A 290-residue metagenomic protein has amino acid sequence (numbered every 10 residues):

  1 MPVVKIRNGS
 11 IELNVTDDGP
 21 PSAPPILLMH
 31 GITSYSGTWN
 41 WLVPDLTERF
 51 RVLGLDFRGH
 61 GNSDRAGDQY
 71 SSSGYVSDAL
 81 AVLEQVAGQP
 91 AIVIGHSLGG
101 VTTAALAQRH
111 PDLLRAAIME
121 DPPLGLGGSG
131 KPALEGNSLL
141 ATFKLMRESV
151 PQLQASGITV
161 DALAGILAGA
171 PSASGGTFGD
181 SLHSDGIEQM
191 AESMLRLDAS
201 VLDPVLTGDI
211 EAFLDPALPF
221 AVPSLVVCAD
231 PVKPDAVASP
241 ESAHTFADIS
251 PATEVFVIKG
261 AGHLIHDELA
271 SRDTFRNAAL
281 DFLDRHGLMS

Functional and structural regions predicted by a protein language model:
M1-E12: N-terminal cap/lid segment of alpha/beta-hydrolase-fold proteins
G9, T16, F57-L98, R109 (+2 more regions): Active-site loop/oxyanion-hole signature of alpha/beta-hydrolase fold enzymes
N14-R65: Conserved HGGG/HGGXW glycine-rich cap/lid loop of the alpha/beta-hydrolase fold
G100-P111, A117: Short glycine-enriched nucleophile-adjacent loop and the immediately C-terminal alpha-helix near the catalytic center
Q108, A117-S156: Flexible "cap/lid" loop of the alpha/beta hydrolase fold
S129-L134, P151-L218: Conserved alpha/beta-hydrolase catalytic His-Asp/Glu region
A221-A261: Conserved loop-alpha-helix segment in the C-terminal half of the alpha/beta-hydrolase fold that carries the catalytic
P251-S290: Catalytic active-site module of serine/aspartate enzymes centered on a nucleophile-bearing elbow/loop
